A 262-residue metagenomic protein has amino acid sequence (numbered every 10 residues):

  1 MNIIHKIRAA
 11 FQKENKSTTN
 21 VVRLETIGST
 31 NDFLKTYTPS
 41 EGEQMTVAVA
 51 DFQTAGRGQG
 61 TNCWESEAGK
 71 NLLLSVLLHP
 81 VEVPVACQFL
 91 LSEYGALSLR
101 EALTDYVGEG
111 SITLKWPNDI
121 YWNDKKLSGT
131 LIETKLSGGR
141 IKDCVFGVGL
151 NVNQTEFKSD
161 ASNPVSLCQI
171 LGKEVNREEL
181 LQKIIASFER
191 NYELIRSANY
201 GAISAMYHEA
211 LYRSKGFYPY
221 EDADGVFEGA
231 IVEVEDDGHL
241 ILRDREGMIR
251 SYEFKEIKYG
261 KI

Functional and structural regions predicted by a protein language model:
M1-V107: N-terminal lobe of the biotin/lipoate ligase/transferase fold
N2-K6, V81-I112, W122-I262: Long, positively charged amphipathic alpha-helical accessory segments at protein N-termini or as interdomain linkers
